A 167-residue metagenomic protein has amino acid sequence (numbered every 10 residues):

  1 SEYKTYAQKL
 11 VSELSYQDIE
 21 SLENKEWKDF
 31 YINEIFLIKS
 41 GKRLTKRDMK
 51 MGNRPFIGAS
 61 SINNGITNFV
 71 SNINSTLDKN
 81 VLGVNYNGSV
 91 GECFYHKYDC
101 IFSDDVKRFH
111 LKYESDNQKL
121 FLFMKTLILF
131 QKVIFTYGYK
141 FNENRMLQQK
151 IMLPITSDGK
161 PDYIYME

Functional and structural regions predicted by a protein language model:
S1-R43, R47-N63, S157-E167: Non-catalytic DNA-recognition/assembly elements of restriction-modification systems
W27, M51-R54, K79, Y98 (+2 more regions): Sequence-level motif detector for i,i+2 pairs with an aromatic at +2
Y31, P55-F56, V81-G83, R108 (+1 more regions): Generic structural signal for residues positioned in beta-strands
K42, A59, V90, D99 (+3 more regions): A conserved ligand/cofactor-binding region detector
D48-M49, N74, F141-E143: A short beta-turn/loop motif at secondary-structure boundaries
N63, N68-K125: A short beta-sheet element
D105-V106, M124-T156: Glycine-anchored helix-breaking recognition loops at helix->coil/strand junctions
K112-S115, I155-G159: A generic structural motif
